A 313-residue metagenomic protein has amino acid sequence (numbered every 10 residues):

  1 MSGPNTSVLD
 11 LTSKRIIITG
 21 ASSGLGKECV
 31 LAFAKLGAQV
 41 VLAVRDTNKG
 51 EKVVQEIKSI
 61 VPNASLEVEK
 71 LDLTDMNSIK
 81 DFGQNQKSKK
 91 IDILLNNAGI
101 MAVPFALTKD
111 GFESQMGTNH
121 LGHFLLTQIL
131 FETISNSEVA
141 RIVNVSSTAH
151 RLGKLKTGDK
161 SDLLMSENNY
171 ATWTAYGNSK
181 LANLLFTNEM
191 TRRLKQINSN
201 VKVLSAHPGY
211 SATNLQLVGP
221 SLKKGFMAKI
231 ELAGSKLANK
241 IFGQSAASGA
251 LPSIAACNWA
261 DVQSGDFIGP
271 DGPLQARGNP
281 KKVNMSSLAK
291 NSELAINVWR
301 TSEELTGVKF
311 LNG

Functional and structural regions predicted by a protein language model:
M1-K223, M227, L305-G313: Rossmann-fold NAD(P)H-dependent dehydrogenase/reductase core
C29, Q55, A228, D271 (+2 more regions): Charge-rich, low-complexity amphipathic helices in intrinsically disordered tails/linkers adjacent to domains
A34-G37, S166-N168, A233-S235, N279-M285: A short small-residue
L42, L71, I241, S287-K290: Pocket-edge positions in alpha/beta enzyme catalytic cores
F112, V283-L288: Short glycine-enriched, charge-decorated loop/helix-capping segments at active-site entrances that position
A175, S179, L232-K282, S292-I296 (+1 more regions): C-terminal helical subdomain
S286-G313: C-terminal amphipathic/interface module of NAD(P)-dependent oxidoreductases and related NAD-binding regulators
